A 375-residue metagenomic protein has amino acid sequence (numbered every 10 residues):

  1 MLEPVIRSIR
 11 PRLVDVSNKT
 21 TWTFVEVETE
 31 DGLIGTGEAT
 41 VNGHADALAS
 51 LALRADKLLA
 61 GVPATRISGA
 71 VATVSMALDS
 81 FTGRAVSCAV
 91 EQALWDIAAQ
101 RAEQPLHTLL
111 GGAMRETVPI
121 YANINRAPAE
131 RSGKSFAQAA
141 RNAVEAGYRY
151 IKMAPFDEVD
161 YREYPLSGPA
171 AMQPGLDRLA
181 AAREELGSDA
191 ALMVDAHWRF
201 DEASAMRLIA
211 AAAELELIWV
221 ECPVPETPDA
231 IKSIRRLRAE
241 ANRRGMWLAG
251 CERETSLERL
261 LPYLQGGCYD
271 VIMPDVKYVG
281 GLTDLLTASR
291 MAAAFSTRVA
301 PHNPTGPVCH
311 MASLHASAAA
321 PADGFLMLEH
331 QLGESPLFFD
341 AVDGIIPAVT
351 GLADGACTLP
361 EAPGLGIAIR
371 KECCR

Functional and structural regions predicted by a protein language model:
M1-T36, T40-V41, A47, P336-F339: Structured beta-strand/loop patches that form or line metal/cofactor-binding pockets in enzymes
E28-A102: Metal- or metallocofactor-binding catalytic centers and their adjacent structured scaffolds across diverse enzyme
G32, V90, E103, I151 (+6 more regions): Conserved, mostly hydrophobic/aromatic
V41, W198-F200, V224-P225, T255 (+1 more regions): Short, glycine/acidic-enriched loop or turn micro-motifs at the edges of active sites
V62, L78, E216, P228-A356: Shared catalytic-loop signature of beta/alpha-barrel
F81-T108, M114-I120, N125, G133: Hydrophobic alpha-helical hairpins/lids featuring a short glycine-rich hinge
T117, N125-E240: Metal-dependent enolase-superfamily TIM-barrel catalytic cores that perform enediolate-based chemistry
V118-A122, R149-M153, A190-A196, V220 (+4 more regions): Hydrophobic faces of well-ordered beta-strands that scaffold small-molecule active sites in alpha/beta enzyme cores
